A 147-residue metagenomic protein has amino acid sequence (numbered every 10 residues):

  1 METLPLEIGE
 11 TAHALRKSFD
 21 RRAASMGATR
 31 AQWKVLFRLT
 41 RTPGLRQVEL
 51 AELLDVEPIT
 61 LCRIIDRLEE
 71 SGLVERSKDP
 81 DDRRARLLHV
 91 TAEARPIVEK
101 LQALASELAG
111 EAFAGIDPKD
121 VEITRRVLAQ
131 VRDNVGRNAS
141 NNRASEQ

Functional and structural regions predicted by a protein language model:
M1-M26: N-terminal leader segment of winged-helix/HTH proteins
E7, A14, S18, K34-T40 (+1 more regions): Pre-recognition alpha-helix immediately N-terminal to the DNA-recognition helix within helix-turn-helix or winged-helix
R16, G44, V48, D66-A129: Charged, amphipathic alpha-helical coiled-coil/dimerization segments
M26-Q32, T91, D117: Short helix-coil-helix linker/hinge
W33, I59: Key DNA-contact positions within bacterial/archaeal DNA-binding proteins
R38, L53, S71: Residues within the alpha-helical elements of helix-turn-helix
P43-G44, D55: Central "turn" residue of the DNA-binding helix-turn-helix
P118-Q147: C-terminal regulatory/oligomerization modules of transcriptional regulators
